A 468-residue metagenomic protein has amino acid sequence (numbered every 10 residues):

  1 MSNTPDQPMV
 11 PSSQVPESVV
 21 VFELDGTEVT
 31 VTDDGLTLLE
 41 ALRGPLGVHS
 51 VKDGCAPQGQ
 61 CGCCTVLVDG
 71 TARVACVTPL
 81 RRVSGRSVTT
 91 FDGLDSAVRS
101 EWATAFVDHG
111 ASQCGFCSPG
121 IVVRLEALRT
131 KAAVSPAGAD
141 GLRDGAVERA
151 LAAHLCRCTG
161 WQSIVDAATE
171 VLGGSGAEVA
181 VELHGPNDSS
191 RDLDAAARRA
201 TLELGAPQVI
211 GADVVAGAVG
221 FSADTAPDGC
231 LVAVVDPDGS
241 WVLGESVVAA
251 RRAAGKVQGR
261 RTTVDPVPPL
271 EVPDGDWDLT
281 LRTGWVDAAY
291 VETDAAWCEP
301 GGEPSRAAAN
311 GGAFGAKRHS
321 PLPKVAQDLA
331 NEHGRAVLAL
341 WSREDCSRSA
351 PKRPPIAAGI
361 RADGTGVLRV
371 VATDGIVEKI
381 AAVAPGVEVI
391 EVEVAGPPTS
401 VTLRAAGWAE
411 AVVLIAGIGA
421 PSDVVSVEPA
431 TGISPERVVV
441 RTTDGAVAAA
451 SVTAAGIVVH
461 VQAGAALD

Functional and structural regions predicted by a protein language model:
S2-N3, Q7-M9, V15-D33, V48-H49 (+4 more regions): Cofactor-binding beta-sheet edge motifs in enzyme active sites
V10-E17, Q60-T71: Polybasic, low-complexity association/targeting segments
L24-T30, V74-A75, D95-A97: Extracytoplasmic/cell-surface-exposed regions of Actinobacterial cell-envelope-associated and secreted proteins
D33-V68: A basic, amphipathic helix-loop patch mediating RNA/tRNA/ribosome contacts
G35-H49, V77-A195: Ferredoxin-type iron-sulfur electron-transfer modules in oxidoreductases and energy-metabolism complexes
G59, L80, I121, T431 (+1 more regions): Glycine-rich beta-alpha junction loops
G59-Q60, R73, P119-R124, A316: Short glycine/serine/threonine-rich phosphate/pyrophosphate-binding segments that cradle anionic phosphate groups
V66, T71-R82: Glycine-rich phosphate/adenylate-binding loop and adjacent beta-alpha elements of nucleotide- or dinucleotide-binding
